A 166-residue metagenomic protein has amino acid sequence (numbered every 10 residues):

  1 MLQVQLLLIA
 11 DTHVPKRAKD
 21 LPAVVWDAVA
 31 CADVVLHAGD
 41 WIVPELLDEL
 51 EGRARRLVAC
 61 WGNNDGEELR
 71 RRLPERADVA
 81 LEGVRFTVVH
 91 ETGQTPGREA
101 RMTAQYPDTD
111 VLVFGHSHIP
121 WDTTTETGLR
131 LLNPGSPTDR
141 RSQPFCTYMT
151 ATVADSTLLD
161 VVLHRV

Functional and structural regions predicted by a protein language model:
M1-G52, D65-P74, G83, P144-T147: N-terminal active-site segment of His-dependent metallophosphoesterases
L2-Q3, I9, L81-E82, A104-D108 (+1 more regions): Binuclear metal-dependent phosphoesterase catalytic core
L8-A10, V34-D40, V58-N63, V88-H90 (+2 more regions): Active-site neighborhood of phospho(di)ester-bond hydrolases with catalytic His/Asp-centered motifs
H13-R17, W41-L46, N64-R70, G93-R98 (+2 more regions): Active-site environment of divalent metal-dependent phosphoester hydrolases
K16-D27, V88-Y106: Pre-active-site segment of Zn-dependent metallo-hydrolases
R53-A54, T127: Short, structured coil segments at secondary-structure junctions
A54-P96: Helix-adjacent hinge/juxtasegments
R76-A77, P120, M149: Residue-level detector of beta-strand structural context in well-folded domains
